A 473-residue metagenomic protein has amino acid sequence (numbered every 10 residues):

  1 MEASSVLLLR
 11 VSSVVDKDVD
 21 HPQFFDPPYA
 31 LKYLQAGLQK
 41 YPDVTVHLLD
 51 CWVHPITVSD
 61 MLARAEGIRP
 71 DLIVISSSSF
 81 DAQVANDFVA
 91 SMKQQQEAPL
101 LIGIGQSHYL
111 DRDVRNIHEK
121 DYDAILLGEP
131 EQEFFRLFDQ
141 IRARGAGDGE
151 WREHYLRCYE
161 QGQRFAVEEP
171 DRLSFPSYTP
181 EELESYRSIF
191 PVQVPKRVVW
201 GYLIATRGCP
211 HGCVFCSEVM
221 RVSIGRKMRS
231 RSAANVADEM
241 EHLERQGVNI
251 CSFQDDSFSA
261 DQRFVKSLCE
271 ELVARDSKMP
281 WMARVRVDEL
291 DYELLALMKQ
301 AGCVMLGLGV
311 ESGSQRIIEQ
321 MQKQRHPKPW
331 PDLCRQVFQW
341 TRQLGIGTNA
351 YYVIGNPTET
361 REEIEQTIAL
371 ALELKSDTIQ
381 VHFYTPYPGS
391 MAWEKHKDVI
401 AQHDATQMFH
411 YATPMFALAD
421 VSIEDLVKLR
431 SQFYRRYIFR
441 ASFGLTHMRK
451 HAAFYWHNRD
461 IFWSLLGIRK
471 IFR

Functional and structural regions predicted by a protein language model:
M1-L8, D18-D20, K40-T45, L62-D71 (+4 more regions): Radical SAM enzyme core and accessory elements
E2-A237: Acidic, low-complexity intrinsically disordered segments
V6, V46, L101-I102, C251 (+4 more regions): Hydrophobic/aromatic residues located in beta-strands of well-ordered beta-sheets within soluble catalytic
D26, P176-N349, A369: Radical SAM [4Fe-4S] cluster-binding motif and immediate context
H54, R286, G313-R325, F338-E363 (+2 more regions): Conserved strand-turn element in the central/C-terminal portion of the radical SAM core barrel that lines
D113-I117, L294, T358-E373: Catalytic cores of alpha/beta
